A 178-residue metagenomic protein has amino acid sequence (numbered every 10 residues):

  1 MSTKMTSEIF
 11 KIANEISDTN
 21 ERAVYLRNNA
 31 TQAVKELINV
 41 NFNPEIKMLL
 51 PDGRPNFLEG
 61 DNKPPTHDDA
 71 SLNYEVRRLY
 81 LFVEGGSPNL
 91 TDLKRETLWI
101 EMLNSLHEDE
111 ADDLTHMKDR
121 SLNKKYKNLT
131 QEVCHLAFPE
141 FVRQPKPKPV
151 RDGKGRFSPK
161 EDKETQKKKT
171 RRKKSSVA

Functional and structural regions predicted by a protein language model:
M1-A178: N-terminal nucleic-acid-engaging modules of covalent nucleotidyltransferase systems
